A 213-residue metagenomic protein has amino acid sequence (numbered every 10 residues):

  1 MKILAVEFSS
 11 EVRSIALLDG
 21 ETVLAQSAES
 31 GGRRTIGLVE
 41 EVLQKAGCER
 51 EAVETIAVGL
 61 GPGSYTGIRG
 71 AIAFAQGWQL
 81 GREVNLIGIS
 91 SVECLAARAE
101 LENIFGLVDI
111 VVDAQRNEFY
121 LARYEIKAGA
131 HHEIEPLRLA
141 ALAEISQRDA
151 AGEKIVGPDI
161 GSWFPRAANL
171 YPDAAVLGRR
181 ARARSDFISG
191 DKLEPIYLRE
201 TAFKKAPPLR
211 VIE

Functional and structural regions predicted by a protein language model:
M1-G20, S30-R33, G37, I87-E213: Oxyanion-binding and handling regions
V23-L24: Short hydrophobic beta-strand segments in globular cytosolic domains
G37-V39, G70: Short, conserved active-site loops that position catalytic residues or coordinate cofactors/metal ions across diverse
V39-T55, R148-E153: Phosphate/pyrophosphate-binding loops at sites that engage ATP/ADP/AMP, CoA/4′-phosphopantetheine, polyphosphate
E40-E41, Q76, L80, R179-A183: Short glycine/serine- and small hydrophobic-enriched flexible loop segments
T55-L86, S91: DPxDG-like acidic metal-binding loop motif
